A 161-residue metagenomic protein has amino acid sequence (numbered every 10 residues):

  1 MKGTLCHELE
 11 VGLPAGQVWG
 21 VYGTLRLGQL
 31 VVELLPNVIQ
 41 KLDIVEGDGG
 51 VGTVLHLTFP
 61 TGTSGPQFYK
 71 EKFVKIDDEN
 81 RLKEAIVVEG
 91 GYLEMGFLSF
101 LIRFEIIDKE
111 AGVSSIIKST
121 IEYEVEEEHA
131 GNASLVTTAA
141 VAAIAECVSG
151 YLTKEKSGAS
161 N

Functional and structural regions predicted by a protein language model:
M1-G50: Hydrophobic ligand-binding cavity/cleft-lining segments
H7-L9, Y69-K75, S99-D108: Hydrophobic/aromatic beta-strand elements that line small-molecule binding cavities or substrate pockets in beta-rich
A15-G16, G47-G49, V74-R81, E105-I116: A short, structured loop/turn motif at beta-sheet edges
V18-Y22, L55, F73, I117-S119: Hydrophobic pocket/interface hotspot
Q29-E33, I39-M95, E155: Glycine-rich portal/gate segments that line the openings of hydrophobic small-molecule binding cavities
E84-A143: Beta-strand/loop substructures that line and gate deep hydrophobic ligand-binding cavities in soluble
L135-N161: C-terminal helix/juxtamembrane-tail motif
